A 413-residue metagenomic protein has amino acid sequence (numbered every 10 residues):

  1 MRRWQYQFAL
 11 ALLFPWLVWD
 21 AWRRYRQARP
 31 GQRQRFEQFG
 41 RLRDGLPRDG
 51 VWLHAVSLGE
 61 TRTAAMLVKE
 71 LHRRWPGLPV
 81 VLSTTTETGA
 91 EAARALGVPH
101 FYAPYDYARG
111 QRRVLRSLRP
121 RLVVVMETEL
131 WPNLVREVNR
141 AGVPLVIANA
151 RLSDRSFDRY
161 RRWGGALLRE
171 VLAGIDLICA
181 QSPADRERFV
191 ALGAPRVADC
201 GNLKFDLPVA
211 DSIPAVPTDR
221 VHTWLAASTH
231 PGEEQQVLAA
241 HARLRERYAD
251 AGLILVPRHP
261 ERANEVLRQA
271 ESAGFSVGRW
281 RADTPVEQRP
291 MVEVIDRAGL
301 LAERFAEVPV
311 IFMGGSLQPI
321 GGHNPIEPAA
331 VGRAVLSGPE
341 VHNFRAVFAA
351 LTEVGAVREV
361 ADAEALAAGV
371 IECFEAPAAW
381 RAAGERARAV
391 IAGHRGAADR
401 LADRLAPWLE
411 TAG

Functional and structural regions predicted by a protein language model:
V18-S212, T229-H230, L244-Y248, R258-H259: Active-site and donor-binding regions of nucleotide-sugar-utilizing enzymes
L46-W52, D219-W224, E234-Q236, A249-G252: Charged active-site motifs of nucleotide-sugar-dependent glycosyltransferases
E70, S83-T86, G232-L301: Donor-nucleotide binding loops and adjacent catalytic segments primarily of GT-B fold Leloir glycosyltransferases
G77-V81, P120-L122, A173-L177, H222-T223 (+4 more regions): Short active-site oxyanion
L118-L122, P290-I320: Acidic donor-binding loop of glycosyltransferase active sites
L134, E233, L300, H323-N324 (+1 more regions): Conserved sugar-transfer catalytic core signal across GT-A, GT-B, and GT-C glycosyltransferases
I175, A191, A306-V390: Catalytic binding pocket for nucleotide-activated donors in carbohydrate/polymer assembly enzymes
G393-G413: C-terminal alpha-helical cap of glycosyltransferases
